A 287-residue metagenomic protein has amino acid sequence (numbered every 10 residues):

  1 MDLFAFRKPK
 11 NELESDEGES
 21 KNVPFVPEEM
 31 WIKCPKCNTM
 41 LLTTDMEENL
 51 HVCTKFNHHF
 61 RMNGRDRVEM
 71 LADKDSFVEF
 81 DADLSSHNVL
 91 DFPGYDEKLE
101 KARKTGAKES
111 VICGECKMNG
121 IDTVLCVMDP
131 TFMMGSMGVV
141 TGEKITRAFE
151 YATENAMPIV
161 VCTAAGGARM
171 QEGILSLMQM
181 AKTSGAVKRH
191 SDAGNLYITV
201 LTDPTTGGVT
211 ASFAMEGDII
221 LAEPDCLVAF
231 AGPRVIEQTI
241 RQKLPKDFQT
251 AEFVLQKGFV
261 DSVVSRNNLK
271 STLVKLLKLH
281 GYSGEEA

Functional and structural regions predicted by a protein language model:
M1-E19: Long, charged N-terminal interaction/targeting segments
L13-P24, I32-K33, H59-C113: An N-cap/entry alpha-helix motif that binds or orients negatively charged groups
W31, L50: Residues immediately within or flanking Cys/His clusters that coordinate Zn2+ in small zinc-binding modules
C34-C37, C53-F56: Short cysteine-rich clusters marking metal-coordination/redox-active sites
T43-E47, H59-M62: Short, non-ligating residues that shape and space the ligands of small metal-coordination modules and catalytic
S110-S191, I198: Cleft-lining beta-strand/loop regions that shape enzyme active-site pockets
G166-G284: Conserved catalytic cores of soluble enzyme domains, especially glycine-rich substrate-binding beta-alpha loops
